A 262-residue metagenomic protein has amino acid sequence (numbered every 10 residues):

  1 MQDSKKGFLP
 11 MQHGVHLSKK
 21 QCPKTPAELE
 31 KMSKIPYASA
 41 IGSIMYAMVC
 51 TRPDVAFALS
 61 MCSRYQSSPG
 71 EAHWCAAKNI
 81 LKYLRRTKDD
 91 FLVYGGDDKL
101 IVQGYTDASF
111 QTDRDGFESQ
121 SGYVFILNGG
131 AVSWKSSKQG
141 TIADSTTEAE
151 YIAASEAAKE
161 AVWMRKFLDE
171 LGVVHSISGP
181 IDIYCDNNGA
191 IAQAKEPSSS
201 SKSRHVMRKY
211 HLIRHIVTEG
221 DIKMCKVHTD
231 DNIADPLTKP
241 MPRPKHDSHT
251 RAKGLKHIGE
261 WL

Functional and structural regions predicted by a protein language model:
M1-D90, H228, P236-T238: C-terminal reverse transcriptase regions that engage the nucleic-acid substrate
E30-M32, K88-D90, S109-T112, Q139-G140 (+2 more regions): Eukaryotic intrinsically disordered and solvent-exposed regulatory patches
K34-M48, P53-A56, S109-T112, Q120 (+1 more regions): Conserved pre-motif C helix in the palm subdomain of viral-like polymerases
I44, Y105-T147: RNase H-like nuclease fold core
C50, Y83, I126-N128, E156 (+2 more regions): Conserved catalytic core of Hanks-type protein kinase domains
L59-S60, F91-G96, L168: Cytochrome P450 fold signature focused on the C-terminal beta-domain
K82-T106, S176-I177: Structured nucleic-acid-interacting core domains from mobile-element enzymes and related host factors, especially RNase
K99-I101, S119, S137-L262: RNase H-like nuclease module associated with reverse transcription
